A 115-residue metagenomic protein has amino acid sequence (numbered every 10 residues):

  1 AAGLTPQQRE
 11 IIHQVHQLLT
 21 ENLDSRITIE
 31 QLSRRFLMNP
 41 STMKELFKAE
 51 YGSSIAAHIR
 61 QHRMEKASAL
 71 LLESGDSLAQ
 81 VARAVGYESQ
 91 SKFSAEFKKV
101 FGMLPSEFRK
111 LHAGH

Functional and structural regions predicted by a protein language model:
H13-E21, R26-Q31, A49-E88, K110-H115: Terminal helix-turn-helix DNA-binding modules in bacterial transcription factors
Q31-P40: Helix-turn-helix
R35, A84-V85, V100: Residues within the alpha-helical elements of helix-turn-helix
S41, S91, S106: Key DNA-contact positions within bacterial/archaeal DNA-binding proteins
M43, F47, K92-F93, F97: Short hydrophobic/aromatic patch on the recognition helix
A95-H115: …primarily DNA-binding HTH/wHTH and HhH modules…
